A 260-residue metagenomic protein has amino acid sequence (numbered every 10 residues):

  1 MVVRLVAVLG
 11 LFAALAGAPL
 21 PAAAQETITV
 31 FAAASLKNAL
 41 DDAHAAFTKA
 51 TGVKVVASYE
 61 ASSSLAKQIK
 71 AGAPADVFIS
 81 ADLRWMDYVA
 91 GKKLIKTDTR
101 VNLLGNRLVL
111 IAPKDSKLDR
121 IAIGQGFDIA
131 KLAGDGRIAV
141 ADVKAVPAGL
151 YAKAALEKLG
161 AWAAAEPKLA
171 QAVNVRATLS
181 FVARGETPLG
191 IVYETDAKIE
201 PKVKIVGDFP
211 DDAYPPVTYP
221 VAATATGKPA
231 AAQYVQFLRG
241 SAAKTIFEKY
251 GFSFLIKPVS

Functional and structural regions predicted by a protein language model:
R4-A18: Bacterial N-terminal signal peptides
A23-A73, S80-L83, D87-S260: Exported/periplasmic ABC-transporter solute-binding proteins
